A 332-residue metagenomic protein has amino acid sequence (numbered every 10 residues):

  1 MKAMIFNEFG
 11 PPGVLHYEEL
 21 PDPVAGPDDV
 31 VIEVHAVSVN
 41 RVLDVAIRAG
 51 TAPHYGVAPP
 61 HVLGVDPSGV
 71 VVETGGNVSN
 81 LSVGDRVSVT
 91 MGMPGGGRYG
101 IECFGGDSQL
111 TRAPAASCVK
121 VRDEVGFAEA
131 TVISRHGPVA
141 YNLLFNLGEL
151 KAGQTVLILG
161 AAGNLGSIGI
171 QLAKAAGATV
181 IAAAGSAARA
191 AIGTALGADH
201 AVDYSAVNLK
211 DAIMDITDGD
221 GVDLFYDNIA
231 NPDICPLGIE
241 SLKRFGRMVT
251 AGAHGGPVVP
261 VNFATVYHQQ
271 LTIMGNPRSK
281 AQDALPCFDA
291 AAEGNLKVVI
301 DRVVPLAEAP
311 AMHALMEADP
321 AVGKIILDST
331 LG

Functional and structural regions predicted by a protein language model:
M1, A281-G332: C-terminal hydrophobic helical "lid"/dimerization subdomain of Rossmann-like NAD(P)H-dependent oxidoreductases
P21-V39, T51-M93, R122-E124: Glycine-rich beta-strand-centered segment in the early N-terminal region that forms part of a ligand/cofactor-binding
S68-V70, D85-R86, L110, T155 (+2 more regions): Residue-level marker of beta-strand positions
R86, A130-V207: Mid-domain Rossmann-like dinucleotide-binding core that forms the NAD(H)/NADP(H) cofactor-binding site
T90-G160: NAD(P)H dinucleotide-binding glycine-rich loop of Rossmann-like/cofactor-binding domains, especially the beta1-alpha1
A191, L196-Q270: Glycine-rich cofactor phosphate-binding loops and adjacent beta1-alpha1 units of small-molecule cofactor enzyme domains
G246-A251, P260-I300: Rossmann-fold dehydrogenase core element
